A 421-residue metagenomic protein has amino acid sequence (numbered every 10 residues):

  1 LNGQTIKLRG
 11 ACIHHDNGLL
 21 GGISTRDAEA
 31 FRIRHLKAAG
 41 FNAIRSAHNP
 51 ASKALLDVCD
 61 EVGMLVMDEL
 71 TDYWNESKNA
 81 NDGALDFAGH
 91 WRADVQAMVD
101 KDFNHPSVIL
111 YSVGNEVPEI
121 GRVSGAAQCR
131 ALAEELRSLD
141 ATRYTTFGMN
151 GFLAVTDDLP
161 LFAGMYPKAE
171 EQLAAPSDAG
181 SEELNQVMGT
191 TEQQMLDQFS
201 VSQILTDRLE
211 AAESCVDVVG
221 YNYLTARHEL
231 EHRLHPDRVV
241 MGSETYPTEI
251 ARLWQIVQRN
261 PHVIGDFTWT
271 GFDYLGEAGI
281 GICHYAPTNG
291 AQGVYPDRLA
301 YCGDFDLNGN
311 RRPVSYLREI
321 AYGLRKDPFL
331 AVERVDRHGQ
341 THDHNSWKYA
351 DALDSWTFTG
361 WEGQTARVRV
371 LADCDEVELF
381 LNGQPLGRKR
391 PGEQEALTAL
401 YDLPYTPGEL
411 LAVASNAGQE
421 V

Functional and structural regions predicted by a protein language model:
L1-L136, A141-F147, S214-V216: Active-site-adjacent substrate/metal-binding segments within catalytic domains of carbohydrate-active enzymes
I109-Y111, R130, E134-S138, T145-V421: Substrate-binding clefts and catalytic carboxylate motifs of secreted carbohydrate-active enzymes
